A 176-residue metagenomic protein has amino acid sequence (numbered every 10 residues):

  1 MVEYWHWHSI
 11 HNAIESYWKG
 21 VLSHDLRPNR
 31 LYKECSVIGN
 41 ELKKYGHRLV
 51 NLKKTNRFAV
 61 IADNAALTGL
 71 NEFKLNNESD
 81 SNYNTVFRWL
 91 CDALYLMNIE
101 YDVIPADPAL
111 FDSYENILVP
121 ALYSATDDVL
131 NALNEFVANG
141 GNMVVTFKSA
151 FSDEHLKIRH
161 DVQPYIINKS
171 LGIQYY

Functional and structural regions predicted by a protein language model:
M1-Y176: Carbohydrate-binding surfaces of carbohydrate-active enzymes
